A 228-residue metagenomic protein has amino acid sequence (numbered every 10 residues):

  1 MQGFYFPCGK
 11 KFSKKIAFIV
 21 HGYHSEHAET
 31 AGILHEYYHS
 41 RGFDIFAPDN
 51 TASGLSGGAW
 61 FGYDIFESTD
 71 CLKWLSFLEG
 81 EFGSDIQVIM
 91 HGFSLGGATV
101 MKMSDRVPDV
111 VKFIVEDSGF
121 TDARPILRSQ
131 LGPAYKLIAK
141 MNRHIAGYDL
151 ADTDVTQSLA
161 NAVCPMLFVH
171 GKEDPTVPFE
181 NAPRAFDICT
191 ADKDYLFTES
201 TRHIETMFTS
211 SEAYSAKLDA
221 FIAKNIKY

Functional and structural regions predicted by a protein language model:
Y23-Y37, N50: The serine-hydrolase catalytic nucleophile loop
H27, S53-I86: Catalytic nucleophile-loop/oxyanion-hole region of alpha/beta-hydrolase and closely related hydrolase-like folds
Y38-G57: Conserved alpha/beta-hydrolase
K102-D149: Hydrolase active-site cap/lid region
A162-V163, F168-H170, D174: Short beta-strand/loop motif that positions the catalytic acidic residue of the alpha/beta-hydrolase fold
C164, P178-D187: Short alpha-helix in the alpha/beta-hydrolase fold that links the catalytic acid
D187-E205: Catalytic histidine neighborhood in serine/cysteine hydrolases with alpha/beta-hydrolase-type architecture
T201-S215: Catalytic histidine-centered segment of alpha/beta-hydrolase-like enzymes
